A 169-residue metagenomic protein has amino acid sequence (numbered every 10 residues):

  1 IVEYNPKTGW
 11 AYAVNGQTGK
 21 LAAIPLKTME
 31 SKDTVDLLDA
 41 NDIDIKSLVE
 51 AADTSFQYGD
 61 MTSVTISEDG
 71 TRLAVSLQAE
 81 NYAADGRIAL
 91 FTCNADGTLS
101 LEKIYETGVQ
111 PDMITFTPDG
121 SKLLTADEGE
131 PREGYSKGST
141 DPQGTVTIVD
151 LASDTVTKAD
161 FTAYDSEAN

Functional and structural regions predicted by a protein language model:
I1-N169: Mobile, glycine-rich extracellular loop/lid and propeptide segments that shape or gate substrate/ligand access
